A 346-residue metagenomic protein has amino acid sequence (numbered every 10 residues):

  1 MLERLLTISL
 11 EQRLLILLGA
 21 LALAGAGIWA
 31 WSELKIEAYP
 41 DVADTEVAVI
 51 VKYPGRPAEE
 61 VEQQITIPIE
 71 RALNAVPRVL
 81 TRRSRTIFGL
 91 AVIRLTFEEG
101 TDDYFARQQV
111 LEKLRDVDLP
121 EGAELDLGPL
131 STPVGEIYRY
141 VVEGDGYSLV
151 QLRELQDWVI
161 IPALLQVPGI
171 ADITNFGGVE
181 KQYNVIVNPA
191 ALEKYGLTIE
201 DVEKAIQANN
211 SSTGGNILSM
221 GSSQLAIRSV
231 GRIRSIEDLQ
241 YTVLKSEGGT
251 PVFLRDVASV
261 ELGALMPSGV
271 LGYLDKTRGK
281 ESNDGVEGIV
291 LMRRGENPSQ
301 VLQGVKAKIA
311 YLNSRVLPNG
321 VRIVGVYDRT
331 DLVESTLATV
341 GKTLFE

Functional and structural regions predicted by a protein language model:
M1-F345: Membrane-proximal extracytoplasmic
